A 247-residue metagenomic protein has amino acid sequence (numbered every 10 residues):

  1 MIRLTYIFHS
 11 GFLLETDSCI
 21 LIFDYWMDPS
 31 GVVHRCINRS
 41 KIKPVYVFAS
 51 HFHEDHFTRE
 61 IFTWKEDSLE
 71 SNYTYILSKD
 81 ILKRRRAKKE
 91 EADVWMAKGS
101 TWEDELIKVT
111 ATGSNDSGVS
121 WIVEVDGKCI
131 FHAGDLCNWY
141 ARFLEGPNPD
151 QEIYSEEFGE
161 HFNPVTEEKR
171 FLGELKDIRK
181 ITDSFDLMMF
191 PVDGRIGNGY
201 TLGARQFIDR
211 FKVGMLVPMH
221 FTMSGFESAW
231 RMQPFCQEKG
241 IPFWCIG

Functional and structural regions predicted by a protein language model:
R3-Y6, L21-D24, I107-G113, C129-D135 (+1 more regions): Active-site-proximal beta-strand elements of phosphoester/diester hydrolases
T5-S10, T74, R86-W102, K176-R179 (+2 more regions): Binuclear metal-ion centers of metallo-dependent hydrolases, dominated by the metallo-beta-lactamase
G11-E15, V119-I122: Short acidic loop-to-beta-strand element that houses the catalytic metal-binding Asp/Glu of nuclease active sites
L13-F52, R59-D67, L136-I181: Pre-active-site segment of Zn-dependent metallo-hydrolases
S18, I42-P44, E70-N72, G127 (+2 more regions): A general structural motif
I22-W26, K43-R59, Y75-D80, F131-D135 (+5 more regions): Active-site neighborhood of phospho(di)ester-bond hydrolases with catalytic His/Asp-centered motifs
D28-S30, H53-F57, I81-R85, S100-W102 (+4 more regions): Active-site environment of divalent metal-dependent phosphoester hydrolases
E70-I130, P242-G247: Metallo-beta-lactamase
